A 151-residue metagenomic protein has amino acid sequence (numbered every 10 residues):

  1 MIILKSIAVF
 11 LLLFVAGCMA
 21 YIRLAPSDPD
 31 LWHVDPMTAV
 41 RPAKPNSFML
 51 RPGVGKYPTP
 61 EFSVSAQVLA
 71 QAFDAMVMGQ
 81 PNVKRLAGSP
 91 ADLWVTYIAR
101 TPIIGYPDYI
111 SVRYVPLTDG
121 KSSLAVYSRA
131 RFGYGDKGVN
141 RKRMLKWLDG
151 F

Functional and structural regions predicted by a protein language model:
M1-V15: N-terminal Sec-pathway targeting helices
I3-L4, G17-F151: Ser/Thr-rich, low-complexity intrinsically disordered terminal regions
